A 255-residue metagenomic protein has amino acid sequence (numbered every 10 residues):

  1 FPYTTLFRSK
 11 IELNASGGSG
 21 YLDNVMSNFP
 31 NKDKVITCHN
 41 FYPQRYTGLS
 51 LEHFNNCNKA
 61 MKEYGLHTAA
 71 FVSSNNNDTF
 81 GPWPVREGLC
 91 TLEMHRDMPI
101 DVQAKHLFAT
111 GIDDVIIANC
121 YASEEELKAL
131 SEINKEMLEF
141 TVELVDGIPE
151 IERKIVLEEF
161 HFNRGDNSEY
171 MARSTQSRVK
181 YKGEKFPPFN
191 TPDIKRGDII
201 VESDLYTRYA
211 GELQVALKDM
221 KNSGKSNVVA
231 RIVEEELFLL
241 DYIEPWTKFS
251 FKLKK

Functional and structural regions predicted by a protein language model:
F1-L6: Short, small-residue-biased leader/transition segments that mark boundaries at the very start of proteins
F7-I11, G65-T68: Short beta-strand/loop segments at the ligand-binding rim of alpha/beta enzyme cores
S9, S16-S19, S27, S50 (+8 more regions): Generic serine detector
S9-I11, F41, R86-G88, K185-F189: N-terminal start-of-chain detector that recognizes signal peptides and the immediate post-cleavage beginning
S16-P149: Catalytic alpha/beta core domains of metabolic enzymes, predominantly
V145-K255: C-terminal functional modules
